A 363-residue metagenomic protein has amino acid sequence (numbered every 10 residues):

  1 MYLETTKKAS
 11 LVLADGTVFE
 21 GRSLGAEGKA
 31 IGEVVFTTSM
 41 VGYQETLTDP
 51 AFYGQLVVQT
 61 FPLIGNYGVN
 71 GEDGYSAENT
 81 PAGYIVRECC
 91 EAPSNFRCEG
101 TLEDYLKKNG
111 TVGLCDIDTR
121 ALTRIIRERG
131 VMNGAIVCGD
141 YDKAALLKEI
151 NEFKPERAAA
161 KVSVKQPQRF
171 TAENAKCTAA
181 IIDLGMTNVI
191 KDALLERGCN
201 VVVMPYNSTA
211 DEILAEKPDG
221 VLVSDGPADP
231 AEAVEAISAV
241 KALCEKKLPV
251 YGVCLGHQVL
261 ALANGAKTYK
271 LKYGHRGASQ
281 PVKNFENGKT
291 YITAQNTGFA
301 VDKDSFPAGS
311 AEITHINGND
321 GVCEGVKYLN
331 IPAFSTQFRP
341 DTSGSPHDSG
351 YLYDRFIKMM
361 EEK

Functional and structural regions predicted by a protein language model:
M1-D211, A215-E216, P230, D341-S343 (+1 more regions): RNA-binding accessory domains that recognize and position tRNA/RNA substrates
S10, P281-K283, G325: Residue-level detector of beta-strand face positions
S23-L24, F61, Q295, G318 (+2 more regions): Short clusters of small/polar residues that mark proteolytic maturation junctions
C89, G226, I331: Flexible loop residues that form catalytic and substrate-binding hotspots at small-molecule/glycan-binding clefts
V112, T178, P249-Y251, K267 (+1 more regions): Proline-centered loop/turn at the N-terminus of a beta-strand
T178-D183, T293-A294, F334-F338: Active-site-proximal beta-strand elements of phosphoester/diester hydrolases
G220, S224-Q295, A300-K303, S343-M360: Cysteine-nucleophile active-site neighborhood
K289-I331: Catalytic beta-strand/loop cores that center a nucleophilic Ser/Cys/Thr and support acyl-enzyme chemistry
